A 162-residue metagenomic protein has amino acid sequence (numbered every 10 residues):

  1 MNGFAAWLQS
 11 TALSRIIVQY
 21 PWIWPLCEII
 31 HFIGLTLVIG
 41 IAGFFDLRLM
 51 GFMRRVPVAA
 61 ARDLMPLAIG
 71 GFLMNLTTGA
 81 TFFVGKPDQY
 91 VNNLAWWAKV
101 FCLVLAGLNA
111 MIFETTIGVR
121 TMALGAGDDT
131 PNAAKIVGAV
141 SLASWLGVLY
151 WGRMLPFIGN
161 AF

Functional and structural regions predicted by a protein language model:
M1-F162: Polytopic transmembrane helical bundles with strong interfacial aromatic enrichment
